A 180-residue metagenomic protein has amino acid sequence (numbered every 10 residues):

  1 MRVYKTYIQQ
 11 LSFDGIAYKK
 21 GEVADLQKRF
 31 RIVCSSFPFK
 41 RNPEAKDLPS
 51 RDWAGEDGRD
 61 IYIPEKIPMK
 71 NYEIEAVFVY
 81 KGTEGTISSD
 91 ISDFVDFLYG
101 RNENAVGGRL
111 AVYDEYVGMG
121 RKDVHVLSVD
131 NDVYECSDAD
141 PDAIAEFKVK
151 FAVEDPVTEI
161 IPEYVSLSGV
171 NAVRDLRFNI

Functional and structural regions predicted by a protein language model:
M1-I180: Extracellular/virion structural assembly segments
